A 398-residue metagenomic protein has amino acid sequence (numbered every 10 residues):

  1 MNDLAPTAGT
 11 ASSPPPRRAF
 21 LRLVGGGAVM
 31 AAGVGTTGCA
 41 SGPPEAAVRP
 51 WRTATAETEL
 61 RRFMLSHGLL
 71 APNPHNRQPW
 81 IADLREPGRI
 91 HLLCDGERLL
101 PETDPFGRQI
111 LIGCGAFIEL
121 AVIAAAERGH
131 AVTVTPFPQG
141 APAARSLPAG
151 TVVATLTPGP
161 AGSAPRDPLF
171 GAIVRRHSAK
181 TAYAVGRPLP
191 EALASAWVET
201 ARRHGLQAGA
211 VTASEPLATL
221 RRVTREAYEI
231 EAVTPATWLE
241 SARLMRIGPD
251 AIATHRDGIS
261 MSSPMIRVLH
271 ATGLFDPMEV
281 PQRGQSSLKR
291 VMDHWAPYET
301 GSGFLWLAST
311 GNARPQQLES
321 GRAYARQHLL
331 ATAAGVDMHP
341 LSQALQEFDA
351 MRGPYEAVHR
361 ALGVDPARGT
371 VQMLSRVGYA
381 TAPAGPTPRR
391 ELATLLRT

Functional and structural regions predicted by a protein language model:
N2-T398: Acidic, surface-exposed loops and disordered segments
